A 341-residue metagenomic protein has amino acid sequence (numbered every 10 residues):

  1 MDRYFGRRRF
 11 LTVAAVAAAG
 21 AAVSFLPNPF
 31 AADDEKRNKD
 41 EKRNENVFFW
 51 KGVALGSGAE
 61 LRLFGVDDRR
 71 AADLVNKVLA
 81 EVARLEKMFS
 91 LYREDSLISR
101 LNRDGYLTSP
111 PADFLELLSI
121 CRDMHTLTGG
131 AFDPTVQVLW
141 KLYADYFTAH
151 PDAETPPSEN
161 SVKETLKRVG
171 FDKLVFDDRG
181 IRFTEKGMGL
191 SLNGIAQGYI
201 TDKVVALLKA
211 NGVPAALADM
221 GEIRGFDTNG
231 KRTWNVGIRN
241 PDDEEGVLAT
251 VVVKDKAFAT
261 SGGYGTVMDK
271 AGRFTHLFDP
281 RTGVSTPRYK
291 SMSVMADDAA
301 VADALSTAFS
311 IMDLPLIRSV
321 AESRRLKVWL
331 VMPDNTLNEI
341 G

Functional and structural regions predicted by a protein language model:
M1-G341: Mature catalytic core of soluble alpha/beta enzymes
